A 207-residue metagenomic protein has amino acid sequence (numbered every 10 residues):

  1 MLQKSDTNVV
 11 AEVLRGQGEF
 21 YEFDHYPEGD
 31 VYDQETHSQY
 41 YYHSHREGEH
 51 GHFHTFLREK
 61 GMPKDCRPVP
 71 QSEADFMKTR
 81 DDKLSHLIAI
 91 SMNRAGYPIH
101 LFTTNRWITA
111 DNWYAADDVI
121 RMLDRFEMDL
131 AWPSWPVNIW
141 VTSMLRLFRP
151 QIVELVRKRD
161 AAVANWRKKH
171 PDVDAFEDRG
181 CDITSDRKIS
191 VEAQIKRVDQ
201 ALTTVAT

Functional and structural regions predicted by a protein language model:
M1-Y32: N-terminal domain-onset segments
H25-I99: Aromatic- and glycine-enriched beta-alpha-beta binding-site module
S38-Y42, P98-F102, L145, S190-A193 (+1 more regions): Generic preference for hydrophobic/aromatic residues in regular secondary structure cores
H45, R58-G61, V119, A131 (+3 more regions): Short linear sequence elements within intrinsically disordered, low-complexity coil regions
F56-E59, N93, A115-A116, D129-P133: Alpha-helix initiation/capping motif
R58-C66, A110, A115, R121-M122 (+2 more regions): Amphipathic alpha-helical interaction segments
D81, I99-D129: Domain-level detector of nuclease and nuclease-like folds in predominantly extracellular/periplasmic contexts
P133-T207: Long, compositionally biased interface segments
